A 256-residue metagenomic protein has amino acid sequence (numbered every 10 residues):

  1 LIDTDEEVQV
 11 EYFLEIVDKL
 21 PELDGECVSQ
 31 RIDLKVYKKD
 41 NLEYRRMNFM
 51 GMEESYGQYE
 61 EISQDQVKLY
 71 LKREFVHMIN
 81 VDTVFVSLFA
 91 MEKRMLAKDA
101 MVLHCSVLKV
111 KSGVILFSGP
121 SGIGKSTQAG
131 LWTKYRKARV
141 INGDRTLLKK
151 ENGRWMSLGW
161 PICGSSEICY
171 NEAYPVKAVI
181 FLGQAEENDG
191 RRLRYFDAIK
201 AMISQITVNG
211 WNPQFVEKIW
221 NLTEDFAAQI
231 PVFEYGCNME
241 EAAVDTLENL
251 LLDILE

Functional and structural regions predicted by a protein language model:
L1-S121, L131-I141, L147-E256: A noncatalytic interaction/capping subdomain that flanks phosphate/NTP-handling catalytic cores
K125: Conserved lysine of the Walker
Q128: Hydrophobic positions on the alpha1 helix immediately C-terminal to the Walker A/P-loop
